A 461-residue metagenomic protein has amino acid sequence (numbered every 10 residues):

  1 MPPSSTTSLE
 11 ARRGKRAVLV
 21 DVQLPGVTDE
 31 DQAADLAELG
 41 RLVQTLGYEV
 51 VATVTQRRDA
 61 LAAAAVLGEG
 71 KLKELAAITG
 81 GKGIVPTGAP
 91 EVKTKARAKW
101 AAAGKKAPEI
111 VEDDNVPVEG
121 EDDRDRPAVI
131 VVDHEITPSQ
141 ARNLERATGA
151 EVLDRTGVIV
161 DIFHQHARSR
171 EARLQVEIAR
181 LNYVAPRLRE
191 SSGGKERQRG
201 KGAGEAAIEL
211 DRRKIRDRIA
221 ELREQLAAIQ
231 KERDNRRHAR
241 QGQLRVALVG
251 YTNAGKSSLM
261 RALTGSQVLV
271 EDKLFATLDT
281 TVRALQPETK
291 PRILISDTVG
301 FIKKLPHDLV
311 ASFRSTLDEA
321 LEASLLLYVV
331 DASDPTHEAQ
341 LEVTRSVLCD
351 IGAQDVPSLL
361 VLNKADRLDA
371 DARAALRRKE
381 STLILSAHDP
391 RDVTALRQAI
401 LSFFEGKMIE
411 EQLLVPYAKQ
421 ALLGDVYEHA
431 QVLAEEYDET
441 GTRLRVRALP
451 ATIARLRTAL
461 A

Functional and structural regions predicted by a protein language model:
M1-R155: N-terminal accessory targeting/assembly segments
P2, S8-A17, V27, S191 (+1 more regions): Conserved G1/Walker A P-loop phosphate-binding module
Q23-T28, R58, A62, V131-P138 (+5 more regions): Conserved Switch II/interswitch segment of TRAFAC-class P-loop GTPases
G26-D31, A60-A65, H166-A172, A206-A207 (+4 more regions): Flexible beta-alpha connector loops of hexameric P-loop NTPases
L39, I130, L181, I215 (+8 more regions): Residue-level signature of catalytic and energy-coupling elements of molecular machines, predominantly ATP/GTP-dependent
A147-R199, A203, Q354-L359, K364-Y417: Canonical P-loop GTPase G-domain recognition
A399, D425-H429, L456-A461: Short amphipathic alpha-helices in soluble, non-transmembrane regions that often serve as interface/regulatory elements
F403-T452: Long, well-ordered amphipathic alpha-helical subdomains in the mid-to-C-terminal portions of large enzyme subunits
